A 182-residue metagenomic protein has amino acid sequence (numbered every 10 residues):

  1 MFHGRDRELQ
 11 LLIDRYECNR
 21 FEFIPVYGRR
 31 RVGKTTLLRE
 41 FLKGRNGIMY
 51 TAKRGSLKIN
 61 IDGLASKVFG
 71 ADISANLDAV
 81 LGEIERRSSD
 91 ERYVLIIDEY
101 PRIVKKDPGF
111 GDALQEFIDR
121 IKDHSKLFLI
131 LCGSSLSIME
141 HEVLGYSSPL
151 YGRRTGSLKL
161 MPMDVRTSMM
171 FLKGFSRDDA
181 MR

Functional and structural regions predicted by a protein language model:
M1-R182: Phosphate-binding site recognition
